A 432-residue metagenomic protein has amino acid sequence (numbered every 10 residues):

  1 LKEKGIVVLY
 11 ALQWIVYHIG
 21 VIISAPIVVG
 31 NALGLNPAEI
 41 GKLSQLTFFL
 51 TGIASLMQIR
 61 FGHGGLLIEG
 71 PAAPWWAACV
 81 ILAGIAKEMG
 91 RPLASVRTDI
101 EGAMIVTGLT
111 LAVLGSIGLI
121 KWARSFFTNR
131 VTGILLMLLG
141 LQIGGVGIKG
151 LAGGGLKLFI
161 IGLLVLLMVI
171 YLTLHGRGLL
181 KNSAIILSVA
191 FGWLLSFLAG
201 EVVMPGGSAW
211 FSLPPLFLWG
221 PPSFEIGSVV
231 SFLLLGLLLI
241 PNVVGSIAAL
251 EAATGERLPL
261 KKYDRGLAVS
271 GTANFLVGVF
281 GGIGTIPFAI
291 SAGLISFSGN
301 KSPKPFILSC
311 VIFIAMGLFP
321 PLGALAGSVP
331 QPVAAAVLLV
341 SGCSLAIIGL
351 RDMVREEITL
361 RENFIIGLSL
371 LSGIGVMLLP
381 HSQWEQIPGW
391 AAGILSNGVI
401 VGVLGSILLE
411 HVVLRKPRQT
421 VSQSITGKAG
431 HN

Functional and structural regions predicted by a protein language model:
L1-G5, L9, Y171-L172, I185-G236 (+2 more regions): Hydrophobic transmembrane alpha-helices of multi-pass solute/ion transporters
L1-L66, G70, A77-M89: N-terminal signal-anchor module of multipass membrane proteins
K4, V28-M57, F61, L233-P303 (+1 more regions): Membrane-embedded helical hairpins/re-entrant loop segments and their flanking transmembrane helices within multi-pass
V8-I22, L158-V165, S183-A184, A199 (+2 more regions): Hydrophobic, membrane-embedded alpha-helices of multi-pass small-molecule transporters
I22-P26, G30, V165-L172, S183 (+4 more regions): Juxtamembrane interface elements at the cytosolic ends of transmembrane helices in multi-pass membrane proteins
H63-A77, F126-T132, K181-I186, G282-S291 (+2 more regions): Short, non-helical or kinked segments that cap or interrupt transmembrane helices
V80-A86, T173, S291-F306, I312-M316: Interfacial segments of multi-pass membrane proteins
L93-V203, C310, A315-S422: Membrane-embedded alpha-helical modules
